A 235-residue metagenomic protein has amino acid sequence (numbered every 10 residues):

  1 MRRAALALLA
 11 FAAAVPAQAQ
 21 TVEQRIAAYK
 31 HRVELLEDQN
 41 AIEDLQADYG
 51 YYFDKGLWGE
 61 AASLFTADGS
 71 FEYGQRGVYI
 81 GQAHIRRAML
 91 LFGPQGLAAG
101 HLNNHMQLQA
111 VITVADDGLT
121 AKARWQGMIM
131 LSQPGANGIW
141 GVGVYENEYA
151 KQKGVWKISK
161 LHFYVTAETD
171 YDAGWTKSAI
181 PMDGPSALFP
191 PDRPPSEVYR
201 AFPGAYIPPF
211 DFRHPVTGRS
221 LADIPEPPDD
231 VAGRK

Functional and structural regions predicted by a protein language model:
M1-A4: Positively charged n-region of N-terminal signal peptides that target proteins for export
L6-A14: Bacterial N-terminal signal peptides
A19-Y51, K55, S63: Short, low-complexity N-terminal intrinsically disordered segments enriched in polar/charged residues
W58-I129: A solvent-exposed, acidic/Ser-Thr-rich amphipathic alpha-helical stretch
H105-Q107, I139-Y145: Short, surface-exposed coil-to-beta transition loops
T120-K122, V142-K177: Short beta-strand edge/turn micro-motifs at domain boundaries
M130-I139, A167-E168: Short, cysteine-centered beta-strand-loop-beta hairpins and adjacent loop/turn segments enriched in charged/polar
S178-K235: A hydrophobic membrane-anchoring alpha-helix module
